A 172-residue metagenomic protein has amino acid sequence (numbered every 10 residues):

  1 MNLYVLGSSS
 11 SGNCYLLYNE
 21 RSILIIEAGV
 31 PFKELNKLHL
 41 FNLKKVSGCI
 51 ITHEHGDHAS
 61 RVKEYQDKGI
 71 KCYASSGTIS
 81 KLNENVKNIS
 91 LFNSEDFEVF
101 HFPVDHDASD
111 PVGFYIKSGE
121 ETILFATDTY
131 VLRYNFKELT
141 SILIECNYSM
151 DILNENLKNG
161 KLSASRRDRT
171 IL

Functional and structural regions predicted by a protein language model:
M1-H39, V112-D128, S141: Conserved beta-strand hairpin/beta-sheet module of binuclear metal-dependent hydrolase folds, prominently
M1-L6, F92-D105, A164-L172: Glycine-rich phosphate-binding "P-loop"
S11-C14, E54-H55, V99-F102: Structured catalytic core of nucleotide-sugar glycosyltransferases
L24-E27, G48-I51, G69-S76, L82 (+2 more regions): Short, hydrophobic beta-strand segments that form beta-sheet elements in well-ordered domains
P31-G77: Active-site metal-binding motif and surrounding structural segment of the metallo-beta-lactamase
V62-Y65, I79-N85, S94, R133-E138: Short loop/helix-cap segments at secondary-structure boundaries that form the rim of catalytic
F92-S149: Catalytic core of the metallo-beta-lactamase
F136-L172: Cap/insert and terminal regions of metallo-dependent hydrolase folds
